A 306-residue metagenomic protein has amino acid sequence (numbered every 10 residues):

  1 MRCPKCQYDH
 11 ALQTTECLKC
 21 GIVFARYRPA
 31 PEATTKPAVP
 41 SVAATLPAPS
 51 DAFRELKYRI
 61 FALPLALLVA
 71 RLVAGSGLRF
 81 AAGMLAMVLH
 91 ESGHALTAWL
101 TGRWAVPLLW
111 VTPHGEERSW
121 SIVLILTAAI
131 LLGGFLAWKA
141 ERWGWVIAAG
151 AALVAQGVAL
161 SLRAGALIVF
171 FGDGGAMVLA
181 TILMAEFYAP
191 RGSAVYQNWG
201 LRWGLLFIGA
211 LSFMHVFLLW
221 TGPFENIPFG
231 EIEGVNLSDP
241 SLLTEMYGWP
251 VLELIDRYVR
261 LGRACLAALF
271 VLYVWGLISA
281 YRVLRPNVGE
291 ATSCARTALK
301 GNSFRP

Functional and structural regions predicted by a protein language model:
M1-T34: Cys/His-rich metal-coordination motifs, chiefly Zn-binding "fingers/knuckles"
Y8, E32-A74: Topogenic membrane-insertion module of multi-pass membrane proteins
V73-T127: Small-residue-rich helix-interface/hinge motifs
E117-L126, A166-I182, R257-A267: Membrane-interface loop-to-helix entry segments
G134-I147, F187-W199: Membrane-helix interface "capping/anchor" motifs
E141-A152, V169-V178, N198-L205: Cytoplasmic-side transmembrane-helix entry/capping segments in multi-pass membrane proteins
A159-F170, S193, W220-P223: Membrane-interface helix caps and helix-loop-helix hairpins in membrane proteins
A185-K300, F304: C-terminal membrane-associated helical module and adjoining short loops/tails
